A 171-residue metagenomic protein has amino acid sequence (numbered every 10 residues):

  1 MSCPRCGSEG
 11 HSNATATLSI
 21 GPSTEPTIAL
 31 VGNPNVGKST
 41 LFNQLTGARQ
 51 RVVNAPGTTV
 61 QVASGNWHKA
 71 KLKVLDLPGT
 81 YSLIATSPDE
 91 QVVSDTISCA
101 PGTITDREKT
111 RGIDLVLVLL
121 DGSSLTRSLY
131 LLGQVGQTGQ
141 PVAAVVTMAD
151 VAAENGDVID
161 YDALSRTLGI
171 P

Functional and structural regions predicted by a protein language model:
M1-P88, A100, Q137: Conserved G1/Walker A P-loop phosphate-binding module
G65-H68, V92-P171: Conserved C-terminal guanine-recognition region of P-loop GTPase G domains, centered on the G4
